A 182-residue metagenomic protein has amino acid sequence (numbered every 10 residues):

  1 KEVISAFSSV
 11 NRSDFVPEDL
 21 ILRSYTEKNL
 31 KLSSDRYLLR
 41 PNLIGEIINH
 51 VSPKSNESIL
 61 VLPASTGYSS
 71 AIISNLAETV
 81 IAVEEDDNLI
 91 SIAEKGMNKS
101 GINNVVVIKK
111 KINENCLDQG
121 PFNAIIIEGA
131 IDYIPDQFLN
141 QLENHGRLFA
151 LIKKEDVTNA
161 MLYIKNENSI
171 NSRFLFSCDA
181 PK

Functional and structural regions predicted by a protein language model:
K1-I72, L76, L89-V105, N168-K182: Class I SAM-dependent transferase core
S52-N171: Conserved nucleotide-cofactor-binding alpha/beta core module
